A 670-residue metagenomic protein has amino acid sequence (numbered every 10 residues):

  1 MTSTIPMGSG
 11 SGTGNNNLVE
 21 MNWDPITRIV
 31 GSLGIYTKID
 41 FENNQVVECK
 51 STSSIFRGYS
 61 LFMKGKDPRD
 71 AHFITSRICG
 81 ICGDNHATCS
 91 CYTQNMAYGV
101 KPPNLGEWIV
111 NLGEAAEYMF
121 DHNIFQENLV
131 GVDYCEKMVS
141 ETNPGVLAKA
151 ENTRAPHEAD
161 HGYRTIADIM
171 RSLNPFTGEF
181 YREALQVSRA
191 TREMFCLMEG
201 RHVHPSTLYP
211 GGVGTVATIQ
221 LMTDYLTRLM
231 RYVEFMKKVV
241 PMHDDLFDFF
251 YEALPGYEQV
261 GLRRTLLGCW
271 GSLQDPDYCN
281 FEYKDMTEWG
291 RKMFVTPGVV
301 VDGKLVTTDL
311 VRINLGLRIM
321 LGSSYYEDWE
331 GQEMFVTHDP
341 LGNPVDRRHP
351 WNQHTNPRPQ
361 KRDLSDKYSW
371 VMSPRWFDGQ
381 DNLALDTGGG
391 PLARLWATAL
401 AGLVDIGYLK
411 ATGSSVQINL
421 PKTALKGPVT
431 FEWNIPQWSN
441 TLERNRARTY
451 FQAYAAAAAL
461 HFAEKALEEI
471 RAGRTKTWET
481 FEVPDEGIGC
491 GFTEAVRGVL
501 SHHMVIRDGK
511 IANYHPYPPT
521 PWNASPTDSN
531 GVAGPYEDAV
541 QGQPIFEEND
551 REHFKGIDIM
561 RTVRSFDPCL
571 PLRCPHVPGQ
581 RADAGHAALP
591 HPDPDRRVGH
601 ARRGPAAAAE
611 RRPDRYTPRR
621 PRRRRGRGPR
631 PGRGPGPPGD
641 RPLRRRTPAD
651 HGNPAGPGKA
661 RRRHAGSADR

Functional and structural regions predicted by a protein language model:
M1, D669-R670: Universal eukaryotic N-terminal targeting presequences
T2-R612: Metal/cofactor-centered catalytic core regions of large enzymes
R622-R630, G634-R644, P648-A660, H664-A668: Structural preference for solvent-exposed beta-strand-turn elements and adjacent flexible terminal/loop segments within
